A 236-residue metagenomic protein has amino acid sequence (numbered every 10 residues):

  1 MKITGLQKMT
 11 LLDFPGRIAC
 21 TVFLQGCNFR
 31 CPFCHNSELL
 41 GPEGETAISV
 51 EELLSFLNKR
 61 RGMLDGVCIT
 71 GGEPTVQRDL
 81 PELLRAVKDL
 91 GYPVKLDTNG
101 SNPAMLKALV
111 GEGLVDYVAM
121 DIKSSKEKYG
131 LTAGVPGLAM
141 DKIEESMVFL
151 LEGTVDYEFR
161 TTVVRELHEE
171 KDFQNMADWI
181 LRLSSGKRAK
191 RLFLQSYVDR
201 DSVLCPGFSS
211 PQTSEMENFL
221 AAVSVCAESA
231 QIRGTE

Functional and structural regions predicted by a protein language model:
M1-F23, R30-G44, K59-M63, E236: N-terminal [4Fe-4S]-dependent radical SAM core
K2-G16, R165-E236: Auxiliary Fe-S-binding modules of radical SAM enzymes
F23, T70-G71: A secondary-structure boundary/capping signal
G26, H35-E38, G91, L114: Conserved functional loop/turn residues at catalytic and ligand-binding sites
L39, G72, K123, Y197 (+1 more regions): Flexible loop residues that form catalytic and substrate-binding hotspots at small-molecule/glycan-binding clefts
G41-L54: Non-heme iron-sulfur electron-transfer modules
E43-T46, G72-E73, K95-L96: Short, flexible loop segments at the rims of nucleotide/cofactor-binding pockets, characterized by
L54-G66, T75-G207: Conserved AdoMet/S-adenosylmethionine-binding subsite of the radical SAM
